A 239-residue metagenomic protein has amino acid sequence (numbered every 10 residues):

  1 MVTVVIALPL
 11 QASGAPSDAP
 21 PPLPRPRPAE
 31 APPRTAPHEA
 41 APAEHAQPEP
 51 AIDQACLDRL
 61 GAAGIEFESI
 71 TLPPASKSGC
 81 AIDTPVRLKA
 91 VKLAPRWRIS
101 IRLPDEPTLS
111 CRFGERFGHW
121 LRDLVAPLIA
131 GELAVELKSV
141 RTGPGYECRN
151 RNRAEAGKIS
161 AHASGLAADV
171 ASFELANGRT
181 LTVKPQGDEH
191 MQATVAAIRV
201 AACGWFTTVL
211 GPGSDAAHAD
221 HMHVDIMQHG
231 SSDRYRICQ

Functional and structural regions predicted by a protein language model:
M1-G14: Sec-dependent N-terminal signal peptides
A12-A62, P73: Proline-rich, low-complexity linker regions of envelope-associated factors in Gram-negative bacteria
A41-E44, E66-F67, H223-D225: Short, intrinsically disordered, charge-biased short linear motifs at domain edges
P48-V140: Active-site acidic/histidine clusters and adjacent loop/turn architecture that either coordinate catalytic ions
A75, V86-K89, A94, E115 (+2 more regions): Catalytic cores and adjacent binding grooves of peptidoglycan-active enzymes
K77-D83, C148-R153, H221-D225: Short, solvent-exposed polar/charged micro-motifs at secondary-structure junctions
G131-G165: Active-site-adjacent substructure of cysteine-protease-like catalytic cores
